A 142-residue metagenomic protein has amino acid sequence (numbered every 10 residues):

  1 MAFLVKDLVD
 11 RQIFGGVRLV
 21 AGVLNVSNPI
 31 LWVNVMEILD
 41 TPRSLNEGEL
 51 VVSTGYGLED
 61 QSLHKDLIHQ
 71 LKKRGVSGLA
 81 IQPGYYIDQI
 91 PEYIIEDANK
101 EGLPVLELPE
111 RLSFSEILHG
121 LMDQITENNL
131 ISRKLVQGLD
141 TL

Functional and structural regions predicted by a protein language model:
M1-L142: Alpha-helical/coil-rich non-catalytic "connector" segments in signaling and regulatory proteins
